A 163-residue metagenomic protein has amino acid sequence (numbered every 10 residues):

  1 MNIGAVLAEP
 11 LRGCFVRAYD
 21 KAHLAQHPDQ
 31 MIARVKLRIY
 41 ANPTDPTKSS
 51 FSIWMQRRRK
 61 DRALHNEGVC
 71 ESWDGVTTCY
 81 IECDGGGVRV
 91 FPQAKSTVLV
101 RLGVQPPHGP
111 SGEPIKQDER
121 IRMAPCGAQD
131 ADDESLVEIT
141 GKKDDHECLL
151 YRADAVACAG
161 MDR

Functional and structural regions predicted by a protein language model:
M1-N2, C14-L24, R57-R163: Calycin-type beta-barrel ligand-binding domains and close structural analogs
I3-P46, M161: Short, solvent-exposed loop/hinge segments that bridge or flank secondary-structure elements
R38-E67: Short, intrinsically disordered, low-complexity segments enriched in Ser/Thr and Pro
